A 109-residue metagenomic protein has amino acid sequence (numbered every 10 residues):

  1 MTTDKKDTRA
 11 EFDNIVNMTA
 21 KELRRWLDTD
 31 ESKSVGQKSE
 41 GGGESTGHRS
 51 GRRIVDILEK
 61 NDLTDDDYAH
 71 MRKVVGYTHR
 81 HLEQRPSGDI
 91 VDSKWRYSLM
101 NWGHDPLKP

Functional and structural regions predicted by a protein language model:
T2-P109: A charge-rich, low-complexity, intrinsically flexible signal that marks solvent-exposed coils, linkers, repeats
